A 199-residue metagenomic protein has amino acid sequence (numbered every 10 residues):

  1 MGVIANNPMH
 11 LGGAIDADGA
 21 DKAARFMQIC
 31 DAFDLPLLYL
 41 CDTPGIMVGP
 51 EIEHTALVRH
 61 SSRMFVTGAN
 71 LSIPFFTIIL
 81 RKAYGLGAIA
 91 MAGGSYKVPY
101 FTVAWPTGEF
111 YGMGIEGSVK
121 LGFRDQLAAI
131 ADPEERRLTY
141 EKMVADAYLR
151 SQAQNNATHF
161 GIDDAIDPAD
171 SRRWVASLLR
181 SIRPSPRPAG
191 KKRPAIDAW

Functional and structural regions predicted by a protein language model:
M1-W199: Ligand-binding clefts of soluble mixed alpha/beta catalytic domains
